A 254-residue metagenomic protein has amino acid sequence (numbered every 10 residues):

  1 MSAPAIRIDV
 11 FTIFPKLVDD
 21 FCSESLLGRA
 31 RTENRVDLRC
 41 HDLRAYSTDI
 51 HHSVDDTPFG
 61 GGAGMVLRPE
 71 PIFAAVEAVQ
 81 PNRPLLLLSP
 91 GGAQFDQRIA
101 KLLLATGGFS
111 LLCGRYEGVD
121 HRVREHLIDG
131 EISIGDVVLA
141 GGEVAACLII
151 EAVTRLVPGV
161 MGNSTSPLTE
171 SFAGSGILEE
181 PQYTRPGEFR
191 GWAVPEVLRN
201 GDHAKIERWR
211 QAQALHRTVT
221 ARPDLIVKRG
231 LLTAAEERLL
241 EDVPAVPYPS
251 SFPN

Functional and structural regions predicted by a protein language model:
M1-I6, Q182-N254: SAM-dependent methyltransferases
M1-V79, R199, A204-V227: N-terminal nucleotide/polyanion-binding subdomain common to many enzyme families
D9-F11, R39-H41, P84-L86, F109-L111 (+1 more regions): Hydrophobic/aromatic beta-strand patches that form the interior of the parallel beta-sheet core in alpha/beta enzyme
S25-R29, K101-L104, L127: Short, solvent-exposed amphipathic alpha-helical segments in soluble enzyme and RNA/protein-processing domains
L43-Y46, R115-V119: Short glycine-enriched loops at secondary-structure junctions
L67-R115, H121, P158-G159: S-adenosyl-L-methionine/SAH cofactor-binding core of RNA-modifying enzymes
V119, V123-G174: Structured adenosyl-cofactor binding patch, chiefly the S-adenosyl-L-methionine
T165-R190: Helix-centered, glycine/charged polyanion-binding patches within enzymatic domains that contact phosphate-containing
